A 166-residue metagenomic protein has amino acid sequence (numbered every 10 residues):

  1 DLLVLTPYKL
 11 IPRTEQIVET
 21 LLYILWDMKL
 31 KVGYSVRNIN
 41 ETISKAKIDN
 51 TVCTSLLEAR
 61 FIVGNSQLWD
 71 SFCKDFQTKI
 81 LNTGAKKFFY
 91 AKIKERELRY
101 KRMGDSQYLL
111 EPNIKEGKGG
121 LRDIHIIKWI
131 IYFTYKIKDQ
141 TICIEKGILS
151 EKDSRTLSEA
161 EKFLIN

Functional and structural regions predicted by a protein language model:
L2-N166: A nucleotide- and high-energy phosphate-metabolite-utilizing enzyme signature
